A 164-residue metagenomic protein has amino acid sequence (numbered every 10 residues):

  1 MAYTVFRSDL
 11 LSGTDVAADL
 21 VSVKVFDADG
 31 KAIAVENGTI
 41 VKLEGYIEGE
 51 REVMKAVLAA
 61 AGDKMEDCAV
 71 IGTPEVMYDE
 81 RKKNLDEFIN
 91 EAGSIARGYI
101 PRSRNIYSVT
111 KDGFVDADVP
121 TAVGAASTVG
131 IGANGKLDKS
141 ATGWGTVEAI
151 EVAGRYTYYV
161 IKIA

Functional and structural regions predicted by a protein language model:
M1-A164: Surface-exposed, low-hydrophobicity beta-strand/loop segments enriched in small/polar/acidic residues
